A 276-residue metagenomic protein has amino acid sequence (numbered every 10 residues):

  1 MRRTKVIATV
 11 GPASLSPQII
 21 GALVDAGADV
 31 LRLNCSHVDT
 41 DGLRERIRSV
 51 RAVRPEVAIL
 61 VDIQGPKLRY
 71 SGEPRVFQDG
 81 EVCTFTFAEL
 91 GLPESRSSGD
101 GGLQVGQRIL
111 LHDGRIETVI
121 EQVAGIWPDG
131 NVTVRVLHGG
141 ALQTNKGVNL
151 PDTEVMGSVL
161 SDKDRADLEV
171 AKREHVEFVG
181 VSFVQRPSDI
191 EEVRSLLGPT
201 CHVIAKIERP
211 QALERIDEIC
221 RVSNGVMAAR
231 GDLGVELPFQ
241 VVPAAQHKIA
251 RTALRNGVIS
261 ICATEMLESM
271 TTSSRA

Functional and structural regions predicted by a protein language model:
M1-A276: Non-catalytic helical/linker scaffolds that mediate oligomerization, partner binding, and domain coupling around large
